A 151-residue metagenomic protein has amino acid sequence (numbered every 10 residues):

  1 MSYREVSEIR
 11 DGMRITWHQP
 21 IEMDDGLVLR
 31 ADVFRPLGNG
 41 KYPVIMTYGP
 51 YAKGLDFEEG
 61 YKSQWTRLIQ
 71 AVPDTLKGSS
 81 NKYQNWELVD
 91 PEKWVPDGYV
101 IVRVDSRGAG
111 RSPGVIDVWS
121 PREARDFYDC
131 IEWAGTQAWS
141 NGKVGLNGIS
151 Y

Functional and structural regions predicted by a protein language model:
S2-G40, V44: N-terminal cap/lid segment of alpha/beta-hydrolase-fold proteins
G40, P50-D56, I101, W133: Serine-hydrolase catalytic-loop signature spanning alpha/beta hydrolases and amidase-signature enzymes
K41-P50, G145: Short beta-strand element of the alpha/beta-hydrolase
L55-R67, S79-D90, S106: The serine-hydrolase catalytic nucleophile loop
N85-W86, P96, V118-A138: Alpha/beta-hydrolase active-site loop
P91-R111: Conserved alpha/beta-hydrolase
W139-Y151: Alpha/beta-hydrolase fold nucleophile elbow
